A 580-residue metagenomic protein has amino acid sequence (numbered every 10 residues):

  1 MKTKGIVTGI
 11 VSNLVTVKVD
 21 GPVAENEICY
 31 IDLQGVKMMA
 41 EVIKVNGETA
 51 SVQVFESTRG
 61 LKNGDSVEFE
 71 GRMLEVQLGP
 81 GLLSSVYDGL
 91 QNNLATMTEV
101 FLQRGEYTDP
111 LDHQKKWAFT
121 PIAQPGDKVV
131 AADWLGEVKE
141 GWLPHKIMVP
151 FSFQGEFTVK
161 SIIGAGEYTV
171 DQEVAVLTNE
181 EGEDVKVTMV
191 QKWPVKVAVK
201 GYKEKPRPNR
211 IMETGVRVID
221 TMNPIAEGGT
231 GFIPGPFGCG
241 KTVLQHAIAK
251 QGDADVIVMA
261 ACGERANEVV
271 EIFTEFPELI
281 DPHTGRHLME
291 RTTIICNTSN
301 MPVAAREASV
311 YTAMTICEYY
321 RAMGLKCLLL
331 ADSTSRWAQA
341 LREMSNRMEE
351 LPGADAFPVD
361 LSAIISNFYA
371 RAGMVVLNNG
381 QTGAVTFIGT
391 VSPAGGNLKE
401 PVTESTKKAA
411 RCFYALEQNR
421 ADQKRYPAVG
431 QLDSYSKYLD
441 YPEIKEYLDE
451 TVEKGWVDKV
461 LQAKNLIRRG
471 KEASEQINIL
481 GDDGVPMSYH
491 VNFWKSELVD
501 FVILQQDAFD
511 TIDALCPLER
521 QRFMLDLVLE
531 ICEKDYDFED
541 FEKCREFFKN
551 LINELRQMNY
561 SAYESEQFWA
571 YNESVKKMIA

Functional and structural regions predicted by a protein language model:
M1-Q103: N-terminal accessory targeting/assembly segments
D20, Q34, R72-M73, Q91 (+4 more regions): Short, surface-exposed secondary-structure boundary micro-motifs
M39-E41, V54, F69-M73, K146-I147 (+5 more regions): Short beta-alpha junctions and helix-cap segments that line functional grooves
I43-T49, P80-Q91, W142-G166, D184-V199: Short, compositionally biased
V54, R59, F119-K128, T158-E167: Short histidine-centered loop motifs in beta-beta connectors
M97-E140, H145-S152, T169-G229, L244-A247 (+2 more regions): P-loop NTPase nucleotide-binding/switch module
T221-M222, G228-K549, E564: P-loop NTPase catalytic core
E539-A580: C-terminal amphipathic alpha-helical interaction region
